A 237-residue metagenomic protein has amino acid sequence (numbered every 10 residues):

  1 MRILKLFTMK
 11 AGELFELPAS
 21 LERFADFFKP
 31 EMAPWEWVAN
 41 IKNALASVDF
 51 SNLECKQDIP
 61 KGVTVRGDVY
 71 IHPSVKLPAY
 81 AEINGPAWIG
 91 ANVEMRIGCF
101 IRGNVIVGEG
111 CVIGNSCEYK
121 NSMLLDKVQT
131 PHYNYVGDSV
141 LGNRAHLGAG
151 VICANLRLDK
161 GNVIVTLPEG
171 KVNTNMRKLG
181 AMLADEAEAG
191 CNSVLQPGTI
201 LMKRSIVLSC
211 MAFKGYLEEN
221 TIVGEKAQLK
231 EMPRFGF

Functional and structural regions predicted by a protein language model:
M1-G62, R204, C210, E219-T221 (+1 more regions): Terminal amphipathic alpha-helical/low-complexity segments used for targeting or macromolecular assembly
L6, N115, N121-K127, P131-F237: Glycine-rich hexapeptide-repeat left-handed beta-helix
E54-C55, I71, A184: Conserved short histidine dyad/triad with adjacent acidic residue
Q57, V93, D126-K127: Short Cys/His-rich Zn2+-coordinating modules
D68-Y70, W88, I106, V140 (+2 more regions): Residue-level "contact hotspot" at macromolecular interaction interfaces
Y70-V112: Glycine-rich active-site/cofactor-binding loop and its immediate structural neighborhood
